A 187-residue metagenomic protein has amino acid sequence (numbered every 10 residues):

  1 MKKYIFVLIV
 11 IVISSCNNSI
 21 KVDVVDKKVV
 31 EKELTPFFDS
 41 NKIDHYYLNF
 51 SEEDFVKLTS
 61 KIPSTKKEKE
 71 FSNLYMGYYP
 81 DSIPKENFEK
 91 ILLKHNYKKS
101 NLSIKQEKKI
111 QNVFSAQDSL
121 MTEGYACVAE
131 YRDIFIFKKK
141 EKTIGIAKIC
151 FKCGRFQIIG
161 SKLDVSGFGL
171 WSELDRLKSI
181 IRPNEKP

Functional and structural regions predicted by a protein language model:
M1-Y4, N17-N18: Positively charged n-region of N-terminal signal peptides that target proteins for export
F6-L8: Sec-dependent N-terminal signal peptides
V12-S15: C-terminal motif of bacterial Sec signal peptides marking the signal peptidase cleavage site
N17-P187: Function-determining sites in protein domains
